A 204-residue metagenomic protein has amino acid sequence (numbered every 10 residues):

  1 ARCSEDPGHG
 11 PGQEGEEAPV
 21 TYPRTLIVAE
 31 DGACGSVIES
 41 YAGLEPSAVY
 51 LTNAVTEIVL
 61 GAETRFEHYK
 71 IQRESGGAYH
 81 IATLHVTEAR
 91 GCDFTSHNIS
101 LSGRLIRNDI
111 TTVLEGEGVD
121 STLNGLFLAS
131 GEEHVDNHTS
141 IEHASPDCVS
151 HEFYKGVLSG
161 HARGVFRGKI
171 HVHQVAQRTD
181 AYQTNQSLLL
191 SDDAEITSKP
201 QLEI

Functional and structural regions predicted by a protein language model:
A1-I204: Conserved beta-strand/loop scaffold segments within soluble protein domains that form the structured core and edges
